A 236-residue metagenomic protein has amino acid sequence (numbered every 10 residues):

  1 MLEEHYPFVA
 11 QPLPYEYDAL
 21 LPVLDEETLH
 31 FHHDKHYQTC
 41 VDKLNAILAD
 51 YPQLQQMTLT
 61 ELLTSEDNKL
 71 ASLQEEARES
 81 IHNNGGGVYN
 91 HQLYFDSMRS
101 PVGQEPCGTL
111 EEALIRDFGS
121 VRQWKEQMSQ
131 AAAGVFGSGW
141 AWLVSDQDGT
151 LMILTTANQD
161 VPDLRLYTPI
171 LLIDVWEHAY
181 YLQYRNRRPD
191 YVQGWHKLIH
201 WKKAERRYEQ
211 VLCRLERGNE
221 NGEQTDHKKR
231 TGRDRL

Functional and structural regions predicted by a protein language model:
M1-L236: Feature for soluble, non-membrane regions of globular proteins
